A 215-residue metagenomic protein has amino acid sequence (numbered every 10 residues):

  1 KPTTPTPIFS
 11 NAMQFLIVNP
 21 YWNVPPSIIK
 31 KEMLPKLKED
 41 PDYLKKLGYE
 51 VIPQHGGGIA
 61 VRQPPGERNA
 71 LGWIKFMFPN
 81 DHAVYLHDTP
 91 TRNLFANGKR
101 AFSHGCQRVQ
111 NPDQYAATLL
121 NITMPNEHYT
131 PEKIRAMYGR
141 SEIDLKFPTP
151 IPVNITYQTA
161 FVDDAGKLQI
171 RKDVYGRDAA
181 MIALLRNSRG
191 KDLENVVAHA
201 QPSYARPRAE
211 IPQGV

Functional and structural regions predicted by a protein language model:
K1-V215: Well-ordered beta-sheet/strand-loop patches within structured domains
